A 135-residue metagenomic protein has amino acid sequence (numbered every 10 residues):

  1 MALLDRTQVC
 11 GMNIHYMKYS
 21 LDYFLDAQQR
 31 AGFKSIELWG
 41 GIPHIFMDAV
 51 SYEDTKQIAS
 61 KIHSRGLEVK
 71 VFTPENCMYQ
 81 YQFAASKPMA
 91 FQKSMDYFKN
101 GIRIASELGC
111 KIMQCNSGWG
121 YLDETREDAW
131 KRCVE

Functional and structural regions predicted by a protein language model:
A2-D5, L25-G32, V50-T73, K99-G109 (+1 more regions): Acidic (Asp/Glu)-rich catalytic clusters
A2-S20: Boundary/entry segment of secreted carbohydrate-active catalytic domains
L3-T7, S35-I36, I42, E127-E135: Acidic/histidine-rich catalytic cores of soluble enzymes
M12-M17, W39-P43, P74-C77, G118-G120: Active-site beta-loop-alpha junctions enriched in small/polar residues
K18-D22, Y52-K56, P88: Structural motif corresponding to alpha-helix initiation and N-cap regions
Y23, H63-E68, Y81-E135: Active-site acidic/histidine proton-transfer and metal-coordination neighborhood in alpha/beta enzyme cores
E37, V71-T73, Q114: Conserved beta-strand positions in the central sheet of alpha/beta enzyme cores
E37-H63, S117-E124: Glycine-rich, proline-tolerant flexible connector loops at the mouths of alpha/beta enzymes
